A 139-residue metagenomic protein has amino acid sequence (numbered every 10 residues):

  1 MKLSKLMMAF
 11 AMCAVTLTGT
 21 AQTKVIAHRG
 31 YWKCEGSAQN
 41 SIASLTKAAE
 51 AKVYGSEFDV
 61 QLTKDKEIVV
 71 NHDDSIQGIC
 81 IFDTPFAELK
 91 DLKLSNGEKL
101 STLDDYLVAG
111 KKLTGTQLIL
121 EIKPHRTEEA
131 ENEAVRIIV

Functional and structural regions predicted by a protein language model:
M1-T23: Bacterial Sec-dependent N-terminal signal peptides
A21-V139: Phosphate-group recognition and catalysis centered on beta-loop-alpha active-site segments
